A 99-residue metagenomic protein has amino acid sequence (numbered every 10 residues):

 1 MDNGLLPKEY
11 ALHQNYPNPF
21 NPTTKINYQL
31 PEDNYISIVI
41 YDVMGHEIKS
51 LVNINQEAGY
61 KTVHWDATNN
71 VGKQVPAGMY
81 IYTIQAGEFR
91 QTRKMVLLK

Functional and structural regions predicted by a protein language model:
M1-Y16, F20-I40, S50-N53, T62-W65 (+1 more regions): Glycine-centered coil/turn sites that cap beta-strands in beta-rich domains
N21-P22, V75-P76, K99: Catalytic cores of transferase enzymes with a strong primary signal for eukaryotic protein kinases
D42-V43, N69: Short, acidic, Ser/Thr-enriched surface-loop or helix-capping motifs
V52-G87: Short, surface-exposed loop/turn motifs with a glycine/proline- and acidic-biased composition
I54, M95-K99: Short beta-strand edge segments in extracellular beta-sheet folds
F89-R93: Extracellular and select intracellular beta-sandwich modules with Ser/Thr-enriched, small-residue motifs on
